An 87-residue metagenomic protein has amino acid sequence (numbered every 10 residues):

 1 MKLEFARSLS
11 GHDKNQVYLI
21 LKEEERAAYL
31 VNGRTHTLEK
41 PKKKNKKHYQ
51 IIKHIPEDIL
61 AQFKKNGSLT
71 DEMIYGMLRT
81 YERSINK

Functional and structural regions predicted by a protein language model:
M1-K2, L9, L19-K87: Ferredoxin-like alpha/beta domains used as RNA- or RNAP-binding modules
G11-D13: Short, charged beta-turn/beta-strand-edge "cap" motif at the junction between a beta-strand and an adjacent loop
Q16: Short alpha-helical basic/polar micro-motif
